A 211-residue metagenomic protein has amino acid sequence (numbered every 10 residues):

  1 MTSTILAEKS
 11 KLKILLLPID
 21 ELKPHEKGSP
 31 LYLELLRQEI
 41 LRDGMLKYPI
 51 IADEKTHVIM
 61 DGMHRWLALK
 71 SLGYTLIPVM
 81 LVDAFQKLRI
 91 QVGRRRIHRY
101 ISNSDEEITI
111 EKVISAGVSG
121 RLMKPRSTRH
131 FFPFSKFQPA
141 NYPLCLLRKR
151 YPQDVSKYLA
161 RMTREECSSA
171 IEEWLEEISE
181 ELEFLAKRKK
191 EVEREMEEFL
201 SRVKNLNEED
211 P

Functional and structural regions predicted by a protein language model:
M1-K55, M60, W66-V82, L88-P211: Short, charged/polar connector segments at secondary-structure boundaries
